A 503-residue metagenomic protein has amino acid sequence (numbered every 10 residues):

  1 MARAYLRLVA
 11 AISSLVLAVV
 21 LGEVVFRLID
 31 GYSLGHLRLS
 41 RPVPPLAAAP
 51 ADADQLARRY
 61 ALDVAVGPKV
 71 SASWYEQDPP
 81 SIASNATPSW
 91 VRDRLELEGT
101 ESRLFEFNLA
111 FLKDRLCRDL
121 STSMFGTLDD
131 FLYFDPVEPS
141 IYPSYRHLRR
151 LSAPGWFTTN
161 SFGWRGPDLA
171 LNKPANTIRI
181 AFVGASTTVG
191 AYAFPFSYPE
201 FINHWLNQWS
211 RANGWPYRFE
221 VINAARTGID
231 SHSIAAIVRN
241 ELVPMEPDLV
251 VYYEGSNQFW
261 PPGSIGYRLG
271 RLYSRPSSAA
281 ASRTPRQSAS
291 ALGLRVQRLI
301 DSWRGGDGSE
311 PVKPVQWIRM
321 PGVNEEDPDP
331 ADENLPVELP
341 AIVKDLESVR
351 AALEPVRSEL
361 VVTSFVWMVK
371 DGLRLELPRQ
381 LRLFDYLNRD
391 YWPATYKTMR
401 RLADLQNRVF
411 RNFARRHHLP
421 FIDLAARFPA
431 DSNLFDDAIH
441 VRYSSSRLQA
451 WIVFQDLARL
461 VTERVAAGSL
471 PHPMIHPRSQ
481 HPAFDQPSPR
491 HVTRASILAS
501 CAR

Functional and structural regions predicted by a protein language model:
R3, L8-A10, L21, F26 (+4 more regions): Histidine-centered active-site loop/cap adjacent to the catalytic His in serine esterases/O-acetyl transfer systems
R3-G31, A51-V66, S71-W74: Transmembrane and membrane-interface helices of multi-pass, inner-membrane envelope-modifying transferases
L34-K113, F131, G255-R411, P429-S432 (+2 more regions): Serine-dependent acyl-ester chemistry module
V43-V189, A193-P195, E200-N207, N213 (+1 more regions): Membrane/wall-proximal cationic-aromatic binding patches
Y133-T158, F162, A170-A175, R179-A181 (+4 more regions): Conserved SGNH/GDSL esterase-like catalytic core that processes O-acyl groups on lipids and polysaccharides
S186-A193, N223-A224, D332-L339, Y396-R400 (+1 more regions): Second-shell loop/turn segments in exported
E200, H204, Q208, H232 (+9 more regions): Solvent-exposed, polar/charged alpha-helical surfaces in well-ordered, non-transmembrane soluble domains, broadly
